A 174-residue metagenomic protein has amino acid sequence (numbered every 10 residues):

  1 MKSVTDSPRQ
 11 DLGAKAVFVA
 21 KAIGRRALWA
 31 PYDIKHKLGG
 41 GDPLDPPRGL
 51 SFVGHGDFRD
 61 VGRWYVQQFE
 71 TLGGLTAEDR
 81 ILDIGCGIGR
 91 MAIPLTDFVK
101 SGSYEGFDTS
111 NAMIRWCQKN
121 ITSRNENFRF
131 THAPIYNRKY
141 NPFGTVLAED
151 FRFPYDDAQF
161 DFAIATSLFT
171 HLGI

Functional and structural regions predicted by a protein language model:
K2-S51: N-terminal, positively charged/glycine-rich alpha-helical extensions of SAM-dependent methyltransferases
D60-A77: Conserved alpha-helix/loop element of class I SAM-dependent methyltransferases that forms part of the SAM/SAH-binding
E78-G87, E105: Conserved class I S-adenosyl-L-methionine
R80, S103, Q159-D161: Structural signature of beta-strand start/N-cap positions in the alpha/beta core of ABC transporter nucleotide-binding
I88-K100: Conserved SAM-binding loop of SAM-dependent methyltransferases across substrates and taxa, primarily the Class I
D97-A148: Class I SAM-dependent methyltransferase SAM/SAH-binding core
P142-F162: A short acidic, Gly/Pro-enriched loop at the edge of an enzyme's catalytic core that lines a small-molecule cofactor
D150, F162-I174: A short SAM/SAH-binding and catalytic strip from SAM-dependent methyltransferases
